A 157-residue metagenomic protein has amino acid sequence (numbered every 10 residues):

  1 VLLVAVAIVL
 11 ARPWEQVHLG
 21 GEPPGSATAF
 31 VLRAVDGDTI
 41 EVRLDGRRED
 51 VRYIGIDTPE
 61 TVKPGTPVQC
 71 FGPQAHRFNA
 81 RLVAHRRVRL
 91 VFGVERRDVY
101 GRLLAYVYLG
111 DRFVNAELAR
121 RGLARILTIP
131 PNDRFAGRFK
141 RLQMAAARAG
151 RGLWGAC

Functional and structural regions predicted by a protein language model:
V1-C157: Small beta-barrel nucleic-acid-binding modules, primarily SNase/OB-fold domains and secondarily Tudor-like barrels
